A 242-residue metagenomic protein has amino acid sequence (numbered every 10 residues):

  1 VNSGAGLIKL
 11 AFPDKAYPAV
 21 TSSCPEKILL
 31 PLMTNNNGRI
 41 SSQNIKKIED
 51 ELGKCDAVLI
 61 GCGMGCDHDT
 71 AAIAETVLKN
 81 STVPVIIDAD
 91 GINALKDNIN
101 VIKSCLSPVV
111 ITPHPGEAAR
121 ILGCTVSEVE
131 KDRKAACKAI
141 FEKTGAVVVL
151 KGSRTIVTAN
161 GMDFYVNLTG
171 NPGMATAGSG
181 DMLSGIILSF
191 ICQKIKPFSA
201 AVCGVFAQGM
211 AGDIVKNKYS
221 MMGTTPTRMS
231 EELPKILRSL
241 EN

Functional and structural regions predicted by a protein language model:
V1-I86, N93-V110, P115-N242: Small-residue (G/A/S/T)-rich helix-start motifs and N-terminal tracts that mark the onset
